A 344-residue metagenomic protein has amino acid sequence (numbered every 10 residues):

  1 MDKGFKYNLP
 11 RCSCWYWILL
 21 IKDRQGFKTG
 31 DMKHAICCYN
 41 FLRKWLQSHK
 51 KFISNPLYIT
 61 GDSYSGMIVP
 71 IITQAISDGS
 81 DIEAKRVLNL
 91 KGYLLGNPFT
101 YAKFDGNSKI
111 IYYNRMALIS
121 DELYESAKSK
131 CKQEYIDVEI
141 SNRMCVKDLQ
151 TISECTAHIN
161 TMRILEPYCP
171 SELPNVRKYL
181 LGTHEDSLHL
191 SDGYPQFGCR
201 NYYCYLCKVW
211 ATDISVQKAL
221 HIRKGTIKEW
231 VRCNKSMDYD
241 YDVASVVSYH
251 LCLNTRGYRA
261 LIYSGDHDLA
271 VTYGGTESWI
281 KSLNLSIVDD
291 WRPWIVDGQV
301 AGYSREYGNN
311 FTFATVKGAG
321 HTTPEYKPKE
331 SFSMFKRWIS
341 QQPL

Functional and structural regions predicted by a protein language model:
M1-L344: Terminal and linker regions of secretory-pathway proteins
